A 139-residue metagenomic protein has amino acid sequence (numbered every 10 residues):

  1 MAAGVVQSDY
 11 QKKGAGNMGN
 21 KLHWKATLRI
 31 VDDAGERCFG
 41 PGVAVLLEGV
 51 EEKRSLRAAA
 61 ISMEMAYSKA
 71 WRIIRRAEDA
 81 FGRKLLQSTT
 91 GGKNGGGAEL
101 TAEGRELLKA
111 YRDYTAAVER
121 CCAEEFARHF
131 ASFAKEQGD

Functional and structural regions predicted by a protein language model:
K21-G35: Short, Lys/Arg-enriched N-terminal segment that forms or immediately precedes the first helix of a structured domain
V50-I61: Short helix-boundary/capping micro-motifs
E64-M65: Central "turn" residue of the DNA-binding helix-turn-helix
I73: Residues within the DNA-recognition helix of helix-turn-helix
D79-K84: Residue cluster at the C-terminal edge of the helix-turn-helix DNA-binding motif
S88-D113: Basic, amphipathic "hinge/linker" alpha-helix immediately C-terminal to the N-terminal HTH DNA-binding motif
L107-H129: Alpha-helical linker/hinge and terminal dimerization helices associated with HTH transcriptional regulators
